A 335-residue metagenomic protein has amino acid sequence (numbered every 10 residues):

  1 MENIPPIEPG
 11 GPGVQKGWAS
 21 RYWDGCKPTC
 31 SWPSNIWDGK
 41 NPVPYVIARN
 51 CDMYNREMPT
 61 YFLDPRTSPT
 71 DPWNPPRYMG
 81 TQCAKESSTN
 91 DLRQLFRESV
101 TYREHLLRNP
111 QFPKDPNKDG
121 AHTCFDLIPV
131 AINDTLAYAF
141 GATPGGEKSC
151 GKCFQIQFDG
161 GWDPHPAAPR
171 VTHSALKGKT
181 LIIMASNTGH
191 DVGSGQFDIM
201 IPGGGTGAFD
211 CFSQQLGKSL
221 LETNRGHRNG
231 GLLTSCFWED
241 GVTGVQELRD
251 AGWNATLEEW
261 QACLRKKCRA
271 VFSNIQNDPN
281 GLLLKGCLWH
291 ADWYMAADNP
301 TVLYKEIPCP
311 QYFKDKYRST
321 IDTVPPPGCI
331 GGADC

Functional and structural regions predicted by a protein language model:
M1-C335: Mature exported/compartmentalized surface modules and terminal targeting/interaction regions
